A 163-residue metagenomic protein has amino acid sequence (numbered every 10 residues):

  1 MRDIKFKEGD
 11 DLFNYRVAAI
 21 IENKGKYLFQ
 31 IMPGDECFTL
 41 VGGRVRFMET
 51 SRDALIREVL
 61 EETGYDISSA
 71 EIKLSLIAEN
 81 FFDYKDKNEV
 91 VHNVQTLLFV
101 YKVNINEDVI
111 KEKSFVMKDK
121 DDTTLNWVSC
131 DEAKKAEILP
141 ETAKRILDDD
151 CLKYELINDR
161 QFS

Functional and structural regions predicted by a protein language model:
M1-I20, K24, V90-V91, I157-R160: Acidic, metal-coordinating catalytic segment for phosphate/diphosphate chemistry, firing primarily on the Nudix
M32: Short loop/turn segments immediately following the C-termini of beta-strands
D35-E36: A conserved beta-turn-beta hairpin within the catalytic core of GNAT-like acetyltransferases that forms part
T39-G43: A short gly/proline-enriched turn/hairpin at secondary-structure junctions
V45-E71, N80-I138: Unchanged
I138-S163: Charged phosphate-binding loop/patch that engages nucleotide di/tri-phosphates or the phosphate backbone of nucleic
